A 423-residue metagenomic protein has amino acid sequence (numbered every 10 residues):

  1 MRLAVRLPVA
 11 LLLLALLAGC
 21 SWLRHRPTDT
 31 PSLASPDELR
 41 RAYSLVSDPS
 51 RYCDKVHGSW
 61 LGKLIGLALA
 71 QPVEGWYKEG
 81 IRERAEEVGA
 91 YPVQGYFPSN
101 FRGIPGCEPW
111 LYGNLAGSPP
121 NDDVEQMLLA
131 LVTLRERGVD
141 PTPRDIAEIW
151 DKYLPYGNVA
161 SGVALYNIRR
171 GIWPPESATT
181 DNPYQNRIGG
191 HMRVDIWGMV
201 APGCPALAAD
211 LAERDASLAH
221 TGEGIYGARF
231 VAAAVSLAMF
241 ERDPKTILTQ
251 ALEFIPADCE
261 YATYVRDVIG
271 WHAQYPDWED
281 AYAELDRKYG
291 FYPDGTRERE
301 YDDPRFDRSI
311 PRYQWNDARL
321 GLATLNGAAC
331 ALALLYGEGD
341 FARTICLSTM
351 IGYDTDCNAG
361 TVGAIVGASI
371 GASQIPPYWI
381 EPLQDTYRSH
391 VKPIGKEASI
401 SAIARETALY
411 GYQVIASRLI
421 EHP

Functional and structural regions predicted by a protein language model:
M1-V9: Bacterial N-terminal signal peptides that target proteins for export
P31-E38, A262, I269-R319, S369-P423: Acidic, carboxylate-rich catalytic segments that either coordinate divalent cations
Y43-S47, Y166-R170, P174-Q185, V194-C204 (+2 more regions): Accessory "access/gating" subregions that flank catalytic or transport cores
D48-A70: Mature N-terminal segment immediately following signal peptide/propeptide cleavage in secreted/periplasmic
I65, L69, W76-G89, H220-E223 (+3 more regions): Catalytic phosphate/nucleotide-handling subdomain of diverse soluble enzymes
V73-L111, V124, A147: Active-site-surrounding "flap" and adjacent substrate/cofactor-binding loops of secreted or lumenal enzymes, prototyped
A116-T221, I225-R229, F240: Active-site cavity-forming subdomains of large catalytic enzyme subunits
